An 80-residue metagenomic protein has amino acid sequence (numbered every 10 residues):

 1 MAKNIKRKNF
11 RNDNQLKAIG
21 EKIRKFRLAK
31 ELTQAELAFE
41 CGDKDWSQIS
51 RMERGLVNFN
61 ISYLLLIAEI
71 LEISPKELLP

Functional and structural regions predicted by a protein language model:
K3-A29: A short, Lys/Arg-rich alpha-helix, primarily the initiator
N12, K30, C41-G42, I70-L71: Core residues of bacterial helix-turn-helix
R24, A35, L65: Residues within the helices of the helix-turn-helix
E31-R51: Short alpha-helical DNA-recognition segment
E40, E77-P80: Short amphipathic recognition helices of helix-turn-helix/homeodomain-type DNA-binding modules
S62-E77: DNA major-groove recognition helix of helix-turn-helix/homeodomain DNA-binding modules
